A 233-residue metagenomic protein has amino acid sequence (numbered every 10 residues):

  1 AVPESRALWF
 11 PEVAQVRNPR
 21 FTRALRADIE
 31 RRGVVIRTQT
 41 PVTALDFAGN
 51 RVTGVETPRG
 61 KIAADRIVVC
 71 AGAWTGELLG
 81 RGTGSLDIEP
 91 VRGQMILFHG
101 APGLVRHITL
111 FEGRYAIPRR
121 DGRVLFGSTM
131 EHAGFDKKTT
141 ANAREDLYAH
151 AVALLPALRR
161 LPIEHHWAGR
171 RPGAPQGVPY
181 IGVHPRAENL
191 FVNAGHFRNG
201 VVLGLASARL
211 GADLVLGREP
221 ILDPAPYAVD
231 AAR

Functional and structural regions predicted by a protein language model:
A1-R32, R37-T38, A44-R51: Flavin (FAD/FMN) cofactor-binding and adjacent substrate-gating region of FAD-dependent oxidoreductase domains
N18, L155-R233: C-terminal catalytic lobe of FAD-dependent flavoproteins
D28, E77, R81, L210 (+1 more regions): Active-site catalytic microenvironments for nucleophilic, acid-base chemistry
R37, V68, F191-N193: Hydrophobic/aromatic beta-strand patches that form the interior of the parallel beta-sheet core in alpha/beta enzyme
T43-A63, I67: Conserved beta-strand-loop-beta-strand element in the redox core of flavoprotein oxidoreductases
K61-N189: Active-site substrate-recognition segment that forms the wall of the catalytic cavity or substrate channel
